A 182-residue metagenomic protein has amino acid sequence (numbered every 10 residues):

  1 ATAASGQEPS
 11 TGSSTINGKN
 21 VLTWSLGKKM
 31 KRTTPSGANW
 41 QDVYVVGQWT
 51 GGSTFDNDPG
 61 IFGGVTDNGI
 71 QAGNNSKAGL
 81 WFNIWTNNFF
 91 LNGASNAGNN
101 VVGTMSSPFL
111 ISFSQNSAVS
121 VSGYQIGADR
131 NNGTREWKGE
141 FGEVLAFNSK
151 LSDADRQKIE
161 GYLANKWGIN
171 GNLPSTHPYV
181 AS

Functional and structural regions predicted by a protein language model:
A1-T86, V119-V121, N131-T134, S149-K158: Extracellular glycan-recognition modules
T33, G98-V102: Beta-strand-rich interaction surfaces with strong enrichment in secreted/lumenal proteins
V43-V45, N83, N87-G93, S106-Q115: Short tryptophan-centered beta-strand motifs in secreted/extracellular beta-sheet-rich domains of glycan-recognition
F62, I126, Y179: Short clusters of hydrophobic/aromatic residues that line enzyme substrate/ligand-binding pockets
N68-Q71, A94-N99: Surface-exposed loop/edge segments in extracytoplasmic proteins
F82-N83, S106, F113-E140: Flexible glycan-contacting loops in extracellular carbohydrate-active proteins
N92, Q125-D129, F147-N148, A164: Predominantly extracellular/luminal cell-surface or secreted proteins
E143-S182: Extended recognition patches within non-cytosolic domains
